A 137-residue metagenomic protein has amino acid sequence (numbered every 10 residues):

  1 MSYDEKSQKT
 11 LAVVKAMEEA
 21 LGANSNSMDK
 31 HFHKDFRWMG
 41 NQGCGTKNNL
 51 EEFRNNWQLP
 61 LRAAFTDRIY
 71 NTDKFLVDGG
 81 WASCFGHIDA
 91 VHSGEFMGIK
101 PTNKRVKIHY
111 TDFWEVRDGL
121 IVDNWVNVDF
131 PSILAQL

Functional and structural regions predicted by a protein language model:
M1-K34, L137: Short, low-complexity N-terminal intrinsically disordered segments enriched in polar/charged residues
S2-E5, P60-L137: A beta-strand edge to alpha-helix "cap/lid" segment located at domain peripheries
A12, N26-G80, H87-D89: A solvent-exposed, acidic/Ser-Thr-rich amphipathic alpha-helical stretch
M17, N24, N56-W57, Y110: Alpha-helical packing segments of well-folded alpha/beta enzyme cores
M17, Q42-G43, V122: Generic anion/oxyanion-binding catalytic loop in active/binding sites
E19, L50, G119: Residue-level marker of positions within ordered structural domains that often coincide with functionally constrained
